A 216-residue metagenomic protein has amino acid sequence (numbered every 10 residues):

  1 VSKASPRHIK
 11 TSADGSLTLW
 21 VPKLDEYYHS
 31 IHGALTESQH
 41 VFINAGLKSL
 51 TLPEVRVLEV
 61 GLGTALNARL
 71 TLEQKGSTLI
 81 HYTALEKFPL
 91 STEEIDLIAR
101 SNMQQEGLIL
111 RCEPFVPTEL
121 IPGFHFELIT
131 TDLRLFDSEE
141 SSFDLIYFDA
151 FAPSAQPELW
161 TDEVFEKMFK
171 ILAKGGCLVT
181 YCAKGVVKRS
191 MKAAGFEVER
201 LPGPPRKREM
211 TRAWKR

Functional and structural regions predicted by a protein language model:
V1-V55, L72-R100: Rossmann-like AdoMet
P22, T131-D132, R216: Structured loops at beta-to-helix junctions and adjacent beta-edge loops in soluble globular domains
K48-S141, Y147, E158-F165, A194 (+1 more regions): The AdoMet/dcAdoMet-binding core of the Class I SAM-like
D149-F151: Cell-envelope and extracellular/periplasmic
Q156-R216: C-terminal substrate-binding/active-site "lid" region of AdoMet-derived donor-dependent transferases
